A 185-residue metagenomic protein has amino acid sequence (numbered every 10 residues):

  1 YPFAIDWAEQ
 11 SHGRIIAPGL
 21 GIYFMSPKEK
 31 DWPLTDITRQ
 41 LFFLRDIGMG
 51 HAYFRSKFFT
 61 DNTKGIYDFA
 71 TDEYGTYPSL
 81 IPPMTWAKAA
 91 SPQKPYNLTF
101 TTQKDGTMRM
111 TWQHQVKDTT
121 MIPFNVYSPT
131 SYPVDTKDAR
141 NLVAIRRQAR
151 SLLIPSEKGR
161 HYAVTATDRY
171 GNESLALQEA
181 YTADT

Functional and structural regions predicted by a protein language model:
Y1-W86: Substrate-binding cleft of secreted/luminal carbohydrate-active enzymes
G13-I15, G48, T107, M121 (+2 more regions): Active-site lining segments that contact anionic ligands and/or coordinate catalytic metals
M25, T60, P133-D135, E173: Flexible, glycine-rich phosphate/dinucleotide-binding loops and adjacent beta-alpha linkers at cofactor/substrate
D68-T120, Y170-T185: Pro/Thr/Ser/Gly-rich low-complexity, intrinsically disordered linker/stalk tracts
T111-Q113, Y127, T165: Residue-level recognition of well-ordered beta-strand positions that form the cores of beta-sheet-rich folds across
Q115-D138: Solvent-exposed loop/turn segments flanking beta-strands in beta-repeat/beta-sandwich domains
N141-Q148: Short beta-strand segments within Ig-like beta-sandwich modules, predominantly Fibronectin type-III
L152-S174: Beta-strand-rich modules
